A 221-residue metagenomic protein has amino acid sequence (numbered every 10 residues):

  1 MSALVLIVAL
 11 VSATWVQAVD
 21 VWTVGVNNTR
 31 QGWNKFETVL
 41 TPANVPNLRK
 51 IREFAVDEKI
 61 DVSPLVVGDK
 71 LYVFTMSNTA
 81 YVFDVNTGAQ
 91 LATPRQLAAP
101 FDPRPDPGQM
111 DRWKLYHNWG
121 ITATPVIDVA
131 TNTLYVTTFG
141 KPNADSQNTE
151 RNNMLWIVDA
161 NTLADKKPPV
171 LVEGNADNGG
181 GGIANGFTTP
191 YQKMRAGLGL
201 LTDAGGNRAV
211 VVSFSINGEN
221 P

Functional and structural regions predicted by a protein language model:
S2-A13: Bacterial N-terminal signal peptides
T14-A18: Sec/Tat signal peptide C-region and signal peptidase I cleavage site
V19-P221: Mobile, glycine-rich extracellular loop/lid and propeptide segments that shape or gate substrate/ligand access
